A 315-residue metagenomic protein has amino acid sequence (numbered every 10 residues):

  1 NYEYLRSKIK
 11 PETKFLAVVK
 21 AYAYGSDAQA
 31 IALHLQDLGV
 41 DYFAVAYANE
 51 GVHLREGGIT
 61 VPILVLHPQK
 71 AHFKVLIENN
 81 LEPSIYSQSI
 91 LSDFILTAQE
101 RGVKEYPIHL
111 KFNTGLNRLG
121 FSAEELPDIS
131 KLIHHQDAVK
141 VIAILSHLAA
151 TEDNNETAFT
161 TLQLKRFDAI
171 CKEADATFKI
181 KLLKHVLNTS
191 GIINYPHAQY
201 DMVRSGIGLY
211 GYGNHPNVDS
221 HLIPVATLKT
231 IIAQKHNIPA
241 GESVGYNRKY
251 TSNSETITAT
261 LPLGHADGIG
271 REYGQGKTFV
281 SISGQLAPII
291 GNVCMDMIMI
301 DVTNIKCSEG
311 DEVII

Functional and structural regions predicted by a protein language model:
N1-R6, K10: Positively charged, low-complexity intrinsically disordered leader regions
R6, T60, P107, E255-T256 (+1 more regions): Secondary-structure boundary/capping motif
P11-L183: Active-site-proximal beta-alpha core segment in soluble small-molecule metabolic enzymes
L33, N49-E50, P68-A71, V75 (+2 more regions): Active-site anion/phosphate-binding pocket segments in diverse small-molecule metabolic enzymes
